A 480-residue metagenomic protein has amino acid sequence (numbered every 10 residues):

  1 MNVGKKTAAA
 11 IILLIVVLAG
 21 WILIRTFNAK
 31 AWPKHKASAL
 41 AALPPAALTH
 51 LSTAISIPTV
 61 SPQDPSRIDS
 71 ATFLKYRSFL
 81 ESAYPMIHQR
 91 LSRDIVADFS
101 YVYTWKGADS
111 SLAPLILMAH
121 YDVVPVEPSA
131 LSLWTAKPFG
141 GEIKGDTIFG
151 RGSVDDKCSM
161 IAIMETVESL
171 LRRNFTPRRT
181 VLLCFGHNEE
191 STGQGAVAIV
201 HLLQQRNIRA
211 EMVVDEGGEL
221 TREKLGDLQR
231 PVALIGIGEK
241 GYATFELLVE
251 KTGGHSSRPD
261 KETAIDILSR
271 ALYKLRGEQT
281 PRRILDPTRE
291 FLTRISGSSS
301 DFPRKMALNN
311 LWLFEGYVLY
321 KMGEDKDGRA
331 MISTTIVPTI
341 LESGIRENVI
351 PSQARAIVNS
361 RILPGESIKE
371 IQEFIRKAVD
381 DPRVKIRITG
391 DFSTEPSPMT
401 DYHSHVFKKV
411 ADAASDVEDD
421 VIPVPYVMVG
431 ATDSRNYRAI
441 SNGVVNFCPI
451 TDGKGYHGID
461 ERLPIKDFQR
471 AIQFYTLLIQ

Functional and structural regions predicted by a protein language model:
M1-V16: N-terminal Sec-pathway targeting helices
L14-R151, L170-P177: Acidic/His- and Gly-rich active-site-bordering loop/insert found across diverse amide/peptide-bond hydrolases
P65-S66, V126-L131, Q194-A196, K224-D227 (+1 more regions): Short, solvent-exposed loop/turn and secondary-structure capping segments
R93-I95, V102-T104, A108-L112, T221-R222 (+5 more regions): An extended, acidic, His-containing surface patch that forms the Zn2+-binding/catalytic region of metallohydrolases
Y121-D122, L275-T280, R376-K385: A common structural junction motif
T147-L234: Acidic/histidine-rich catalytic neighborhood of metal-dependent amide-processing enzymes
V197, Q205-K369: Midchain, well-structured core segments that form catalytic/ion-binding scaffolds
E262-T263, I371-V379: Short amphipathic alpha-helices in soluble, non-transmembrane regions that often serve as interface/regulatory elements
